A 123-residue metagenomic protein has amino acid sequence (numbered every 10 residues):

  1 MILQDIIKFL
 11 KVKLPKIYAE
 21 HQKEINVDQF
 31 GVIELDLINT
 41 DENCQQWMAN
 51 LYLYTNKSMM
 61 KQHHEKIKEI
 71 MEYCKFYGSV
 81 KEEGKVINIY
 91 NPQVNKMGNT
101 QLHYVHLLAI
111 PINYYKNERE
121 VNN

Functional and structural regions predicted by a protein language model:
M1-Y18, I25, E34-N123: Charged, amphipathic alpha-helical segments and their flanking helix caps
Q29-G31: Low-complexity, acidic Ser/Thr/Pro/Gly-rich terminal tails and inter-domain linkers that flank the onset of structured
